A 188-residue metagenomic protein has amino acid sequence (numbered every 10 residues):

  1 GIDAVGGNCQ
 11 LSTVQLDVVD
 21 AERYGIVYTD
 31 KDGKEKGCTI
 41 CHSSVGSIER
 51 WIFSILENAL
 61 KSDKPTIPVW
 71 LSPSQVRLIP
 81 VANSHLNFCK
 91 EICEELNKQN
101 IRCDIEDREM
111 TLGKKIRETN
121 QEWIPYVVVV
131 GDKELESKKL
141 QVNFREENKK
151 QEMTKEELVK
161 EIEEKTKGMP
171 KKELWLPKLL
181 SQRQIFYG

Functional and structural regions predicted by a protein language model:
G1-G188: NTP/phosphate- and nucleic-acid-binding module
